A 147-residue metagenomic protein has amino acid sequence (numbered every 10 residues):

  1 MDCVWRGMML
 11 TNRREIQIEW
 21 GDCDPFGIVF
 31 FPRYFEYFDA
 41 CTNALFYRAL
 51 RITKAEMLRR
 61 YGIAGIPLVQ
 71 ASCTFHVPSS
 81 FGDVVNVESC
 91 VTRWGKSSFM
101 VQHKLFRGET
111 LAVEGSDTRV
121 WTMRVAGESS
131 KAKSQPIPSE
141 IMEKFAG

Functional and structural regions predicted by a protein language model:
D2-V84, T92-G147: Terminal targeting signals and extreme-terminal segments of soluble enzymes
